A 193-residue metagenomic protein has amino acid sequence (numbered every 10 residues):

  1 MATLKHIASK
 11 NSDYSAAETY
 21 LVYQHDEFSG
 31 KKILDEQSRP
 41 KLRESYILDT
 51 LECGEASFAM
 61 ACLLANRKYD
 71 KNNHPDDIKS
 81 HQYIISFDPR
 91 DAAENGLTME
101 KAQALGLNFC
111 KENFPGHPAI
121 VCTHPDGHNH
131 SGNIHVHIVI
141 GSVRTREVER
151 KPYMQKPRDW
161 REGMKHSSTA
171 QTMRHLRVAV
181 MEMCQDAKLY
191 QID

Functional and structural regions predicted by a protein language model:
M1-D193: N-terminal nicking endonuclease/strand-transfer module with a His-rich metal-binding environment and a catalytic Tyr
